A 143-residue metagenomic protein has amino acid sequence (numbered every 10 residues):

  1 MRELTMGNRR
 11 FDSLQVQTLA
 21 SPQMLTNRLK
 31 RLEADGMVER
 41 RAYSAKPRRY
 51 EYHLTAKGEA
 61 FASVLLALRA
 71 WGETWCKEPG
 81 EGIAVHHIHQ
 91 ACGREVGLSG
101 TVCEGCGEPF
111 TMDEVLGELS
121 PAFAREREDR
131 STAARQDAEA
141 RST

Functional and structural regions predicted by a protein language model:
M1-S21, T143: N-terminal helix-turn-helix DNA-binding core of bacterial DNA-binding proteins
R28: Residues within the DNA-recognition helix of helix-turn-helix
G36: Glycine-centered, phosphate/nucleic-acid-interacting loop/turn motifs that mediate DNA/RNA or nucleotide
R40: Short beta-strand "wing" residues that participate in macromolecule-binding interfaces
S44-A67: Basic, amphipathic "hinge/linker" alpha-helix immediately C-terminal to the N-terminal HTH DNA-binding motif
A70-T143: C-terminal regulatory/oligomerization modules of transcriptional regulators
